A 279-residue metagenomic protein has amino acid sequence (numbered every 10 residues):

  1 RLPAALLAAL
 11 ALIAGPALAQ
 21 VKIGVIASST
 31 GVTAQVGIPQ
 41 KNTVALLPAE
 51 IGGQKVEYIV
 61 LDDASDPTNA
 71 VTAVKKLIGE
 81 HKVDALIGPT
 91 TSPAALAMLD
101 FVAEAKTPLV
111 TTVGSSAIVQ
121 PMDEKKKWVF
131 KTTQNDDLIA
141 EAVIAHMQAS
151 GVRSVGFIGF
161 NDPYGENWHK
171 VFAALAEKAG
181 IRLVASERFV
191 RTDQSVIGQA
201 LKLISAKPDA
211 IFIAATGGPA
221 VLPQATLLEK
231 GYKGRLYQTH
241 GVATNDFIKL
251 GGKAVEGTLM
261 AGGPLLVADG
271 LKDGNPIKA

Functional and structural regions predicted by a protein language model:
R1-L6: Bacterial N-terminal signal peptides that target proteins for export
I13-A19: Sec/Tat signal peptide C-region and signal peptidase I cleavage site
A19-I26: Cleaved targeting-peptide boundary
V25, L77, H81-T90, V110-T112 (+4 more regions): Periplasmic-binding protein-like
Q35-N42, E50-Q120, F189-V196, T216-V221: Beta-alpha junction/loop-to-helix N-cap segments that form part of ligand/metal-binding clefts
T72, S116-I118, K126-G231, K249 (+1 more regions): Extracellular/periplasmic Venus flytrap/periplasmic-binding protein
Q224-A279: Extracellular/periplasmic periplasmic-binding protein-like sensory domains
